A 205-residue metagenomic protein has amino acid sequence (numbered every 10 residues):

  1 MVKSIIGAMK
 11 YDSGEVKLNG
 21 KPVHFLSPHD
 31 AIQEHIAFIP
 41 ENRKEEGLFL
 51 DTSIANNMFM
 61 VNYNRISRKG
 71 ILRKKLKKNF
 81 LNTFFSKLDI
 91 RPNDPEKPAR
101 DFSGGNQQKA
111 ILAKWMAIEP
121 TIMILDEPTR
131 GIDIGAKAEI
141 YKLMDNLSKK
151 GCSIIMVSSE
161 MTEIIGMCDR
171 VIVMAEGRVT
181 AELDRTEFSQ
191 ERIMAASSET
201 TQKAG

Functional and structural regions predicted by a protein language model:
M1-G205: Glycine-rich phosphate-binding loops of nucleotide-dependent enzymes
